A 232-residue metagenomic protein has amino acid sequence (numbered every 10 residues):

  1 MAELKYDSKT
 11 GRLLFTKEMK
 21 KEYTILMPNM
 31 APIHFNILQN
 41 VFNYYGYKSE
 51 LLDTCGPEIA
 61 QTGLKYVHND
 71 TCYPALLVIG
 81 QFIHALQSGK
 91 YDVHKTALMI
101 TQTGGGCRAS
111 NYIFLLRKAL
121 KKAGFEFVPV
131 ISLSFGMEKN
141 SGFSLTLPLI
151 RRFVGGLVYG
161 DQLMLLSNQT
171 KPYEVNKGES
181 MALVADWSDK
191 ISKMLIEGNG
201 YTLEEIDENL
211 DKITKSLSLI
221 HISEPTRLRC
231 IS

Functional and structural regions predicted by a protein language model:
M1-S223, R227, S232: An N-terminal assembly and electron-transfer interface module characteristic of large anaerobic redox and radical
